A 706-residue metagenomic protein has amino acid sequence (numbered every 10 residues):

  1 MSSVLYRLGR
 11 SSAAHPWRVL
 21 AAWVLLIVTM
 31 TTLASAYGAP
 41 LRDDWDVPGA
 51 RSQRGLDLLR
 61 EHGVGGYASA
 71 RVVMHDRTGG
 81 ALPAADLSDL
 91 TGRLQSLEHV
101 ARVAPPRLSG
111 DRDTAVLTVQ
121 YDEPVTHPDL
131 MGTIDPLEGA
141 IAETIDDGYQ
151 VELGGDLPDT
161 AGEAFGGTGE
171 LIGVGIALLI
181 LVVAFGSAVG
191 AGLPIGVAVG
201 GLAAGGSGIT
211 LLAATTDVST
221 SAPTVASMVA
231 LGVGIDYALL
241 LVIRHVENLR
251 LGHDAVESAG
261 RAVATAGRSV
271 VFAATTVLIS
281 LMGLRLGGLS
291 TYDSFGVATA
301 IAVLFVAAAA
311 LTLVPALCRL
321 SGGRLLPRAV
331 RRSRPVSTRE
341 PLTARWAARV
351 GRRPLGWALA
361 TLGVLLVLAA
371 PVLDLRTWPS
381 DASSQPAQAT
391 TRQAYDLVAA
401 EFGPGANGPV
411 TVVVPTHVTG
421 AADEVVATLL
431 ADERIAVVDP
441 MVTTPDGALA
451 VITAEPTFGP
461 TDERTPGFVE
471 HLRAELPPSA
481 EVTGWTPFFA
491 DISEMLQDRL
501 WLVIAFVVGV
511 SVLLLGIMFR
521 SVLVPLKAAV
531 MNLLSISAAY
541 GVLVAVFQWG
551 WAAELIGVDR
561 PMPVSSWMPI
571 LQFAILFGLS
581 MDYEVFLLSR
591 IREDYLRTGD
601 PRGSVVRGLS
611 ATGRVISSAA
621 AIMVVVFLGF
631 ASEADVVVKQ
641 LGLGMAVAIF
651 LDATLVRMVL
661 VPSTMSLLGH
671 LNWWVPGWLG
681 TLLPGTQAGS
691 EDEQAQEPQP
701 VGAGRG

Functional and structural regions predicted by a protein language model:
M1-A39, V100, D122-T377, P477-P478 (+1 more regions): Membrane-embedded transmembrane helical bundles of large multi-pass transporters/channels
G9, D43-V47: A short N-terminal beta->alpha junction/helix N-cap motif
I27, R42, R77-G79: Short active-site-proximal "capping" loops at secondary-structure junctions
A39-P40, V73: Glycine-/proline-rich flexible loop or hinge segments
P40-D43, S380-A382: Short hinge/gating elements
D44-W45, S52, M228: Disorder-to-helix initiation segments
G49-A70, D76-G155, R376-G557, M562-P563 (+2 more regions): Structured non-transmembrane domains adjacent to transmembrane bundles in polytopic membrane proteins
